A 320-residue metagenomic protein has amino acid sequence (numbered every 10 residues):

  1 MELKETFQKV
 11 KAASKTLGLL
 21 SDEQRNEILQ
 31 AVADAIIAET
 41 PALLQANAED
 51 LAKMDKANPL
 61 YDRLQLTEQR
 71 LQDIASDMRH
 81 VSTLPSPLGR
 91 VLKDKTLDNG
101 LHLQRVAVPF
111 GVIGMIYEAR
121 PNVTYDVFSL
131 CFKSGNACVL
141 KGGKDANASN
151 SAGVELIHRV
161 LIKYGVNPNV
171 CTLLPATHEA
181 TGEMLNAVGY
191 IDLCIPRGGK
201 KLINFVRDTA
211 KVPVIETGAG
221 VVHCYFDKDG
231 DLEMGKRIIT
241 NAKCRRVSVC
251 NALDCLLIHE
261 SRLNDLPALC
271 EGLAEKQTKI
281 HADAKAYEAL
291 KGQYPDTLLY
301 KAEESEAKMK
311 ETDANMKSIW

Functional and structural regions predicted by a protein language model:
M1-H102: N-terminal Rossmann-like NAD(P)+-binding subdomain of aldehyde/semialdehyde dehydrogenases
L3-V10, R25, L29, I36 (+12 more regions): Generic structural signal for well-ordered, non-membrane alpha-helical segments in soluble metabolic enzymes
F7-K9, E216-G218, V247-N251, E311-W320: Short, flexible turn/loop "capping" segments at secondary-structure junctions
A13-L19, L257-I258, S318-W320: Short, well-ordered beta-strand elements within core beta-sheets of diverse protein domains
Y61, F110-V112, V221, A252-C255 (+1 more regions): Short, solvent-exposed beta-strand edge segments and adjacent coil->beta transition regions
T83, L92-D229, E233: Rossmann-like NAD(P) dinucleotide-binding subdomain of oxidoreductase/dehydrogenase enzymes
A219-V222, F226-D229, I238-K285: A conserved active-site cap/scaffold subdomain adjacent to cofactor or substrate pockets
E260-W320: NAD(P)-dependent aldehyde/semialdehyde dehydrogenase
